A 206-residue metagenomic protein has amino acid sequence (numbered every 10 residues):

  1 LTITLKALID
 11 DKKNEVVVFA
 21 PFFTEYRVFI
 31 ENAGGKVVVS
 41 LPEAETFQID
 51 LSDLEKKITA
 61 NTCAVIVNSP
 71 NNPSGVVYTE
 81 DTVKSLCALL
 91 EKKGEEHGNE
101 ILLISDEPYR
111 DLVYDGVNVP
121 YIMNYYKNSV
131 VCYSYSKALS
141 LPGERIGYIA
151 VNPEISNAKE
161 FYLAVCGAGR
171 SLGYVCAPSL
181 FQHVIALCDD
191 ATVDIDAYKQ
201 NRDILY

Functional and structural regions predicted by a protein language model:
L1, F22-Y26: Conserved coil-to-alpha-helix start sites within the AMP-binding
L1-E15: Phosphate-binding glycine-rich loop
L8, F29-I30: Short hydrophobic alpha-helical segments of the AMP-binding
I9-D11, L89-E100, P153-K159: Alpha-helix termini
V16-V17, I30, V65, N72 (+6 more regions): Generic structural signal for small/hydrophobic residues in well-ordered secondary structure, especially within
N32-V37: A short helix-loop-beta submotif of the ANL/AMP-binding
E45-V117: Active-site phosphate-binding strand-loop segment of PLP-dependent enzymes
K127-K199: Conserved core segment of the aminotransferase class I/II
